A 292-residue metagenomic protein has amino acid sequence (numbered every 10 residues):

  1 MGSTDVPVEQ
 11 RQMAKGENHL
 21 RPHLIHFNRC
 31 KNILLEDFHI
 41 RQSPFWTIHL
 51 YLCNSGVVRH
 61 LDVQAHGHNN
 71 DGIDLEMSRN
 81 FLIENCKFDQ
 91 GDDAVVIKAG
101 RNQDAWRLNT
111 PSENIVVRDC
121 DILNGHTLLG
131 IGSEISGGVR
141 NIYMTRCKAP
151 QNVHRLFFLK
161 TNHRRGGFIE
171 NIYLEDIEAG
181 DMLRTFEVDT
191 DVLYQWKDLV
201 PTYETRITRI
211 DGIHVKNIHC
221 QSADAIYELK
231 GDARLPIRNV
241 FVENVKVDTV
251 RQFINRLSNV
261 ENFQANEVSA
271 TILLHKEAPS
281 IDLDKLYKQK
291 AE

Functional and structural regions predicted by a protein language model:
M1-E292: Extracellular/periplasmic carbohydrate-active domains that bind, remodel, or depolymerize complex polysaccharides
